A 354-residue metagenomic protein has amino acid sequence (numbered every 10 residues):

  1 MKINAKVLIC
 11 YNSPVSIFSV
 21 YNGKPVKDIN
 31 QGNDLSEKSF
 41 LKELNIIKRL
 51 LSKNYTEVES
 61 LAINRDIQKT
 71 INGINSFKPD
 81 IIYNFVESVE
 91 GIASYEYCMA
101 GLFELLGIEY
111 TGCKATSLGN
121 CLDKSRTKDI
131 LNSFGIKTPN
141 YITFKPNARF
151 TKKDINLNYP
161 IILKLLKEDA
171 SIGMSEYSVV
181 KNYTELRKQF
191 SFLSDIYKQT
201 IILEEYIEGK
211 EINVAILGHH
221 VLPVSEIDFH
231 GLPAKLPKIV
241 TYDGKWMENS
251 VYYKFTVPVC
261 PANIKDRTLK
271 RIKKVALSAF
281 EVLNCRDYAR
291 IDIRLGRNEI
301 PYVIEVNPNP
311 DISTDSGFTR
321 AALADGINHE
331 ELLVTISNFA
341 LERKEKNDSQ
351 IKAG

Functional and structural regions predicted by a protein language model:
M1-E109, T116, N147-T151, K352: ATP-binding N-terminal substructure of ATP-dependent carboxylate-amine bond-forming enzymes
A5-C10, I74-K78, N120-I202, E208-K210: Active-site nucleotide/adenylate-binding loops and adjacent lid/helix of ATP-dependent enzymes
S16-Y21, A170-S171, N249-Y252, D315: Short acidic/His/Gly/Ser-rich catalytic and metal-binding motifs that mark active-site loops of diverse hydrolases
V58, E109-Y110, T138, I161 (+1 more regions): Hydrophobic beta-strand scaffold residues
F144, Y177-N182, I216-G218, G296 (+2 more regions): Short beta-strand-to-turn element immediately C-terminal to the catalytic PLP-Schiff-base lysine in fold type I
Y183-V259, N263, R267, K274 (+1 more regions): Phosphate-binding site of ATP-dependent enzymes
N263-G354: ATP-dependent carboxylate activation and anion-phosphoryl transfer catalytic cores that bind Mg-ATP to form
